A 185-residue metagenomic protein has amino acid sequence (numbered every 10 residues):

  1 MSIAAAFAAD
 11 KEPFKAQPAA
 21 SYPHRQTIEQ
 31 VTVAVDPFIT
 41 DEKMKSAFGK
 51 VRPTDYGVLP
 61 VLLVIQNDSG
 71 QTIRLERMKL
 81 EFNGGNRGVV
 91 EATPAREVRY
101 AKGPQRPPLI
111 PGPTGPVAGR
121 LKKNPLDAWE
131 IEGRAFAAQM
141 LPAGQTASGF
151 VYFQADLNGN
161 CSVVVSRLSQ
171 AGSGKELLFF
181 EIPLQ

Functional and structural regions predicted by a protein language model:
M1-A8: Hydrophobic h-region of N-terminal signal peptides that target proteins for export in Gram-negative bacteria
A8-Q185: Conserved functional micro-motifs across diverse proteins
